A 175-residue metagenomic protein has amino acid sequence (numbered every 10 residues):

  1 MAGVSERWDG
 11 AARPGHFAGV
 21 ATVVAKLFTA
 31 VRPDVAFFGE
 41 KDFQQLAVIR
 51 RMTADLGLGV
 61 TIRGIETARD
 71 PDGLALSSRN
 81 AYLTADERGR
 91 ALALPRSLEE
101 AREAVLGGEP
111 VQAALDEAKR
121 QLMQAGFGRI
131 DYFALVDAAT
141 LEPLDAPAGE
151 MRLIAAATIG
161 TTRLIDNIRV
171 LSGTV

Functional and structural regions predicted by a protein language model:
M1-G128, V136-T140, I168: Nucleotidyltransferase catalytic core that binds NTPs
E117-V175: Phosphate/ribose-recognition catalytic cores of enzymes acting on nucleotide-derived substrates
